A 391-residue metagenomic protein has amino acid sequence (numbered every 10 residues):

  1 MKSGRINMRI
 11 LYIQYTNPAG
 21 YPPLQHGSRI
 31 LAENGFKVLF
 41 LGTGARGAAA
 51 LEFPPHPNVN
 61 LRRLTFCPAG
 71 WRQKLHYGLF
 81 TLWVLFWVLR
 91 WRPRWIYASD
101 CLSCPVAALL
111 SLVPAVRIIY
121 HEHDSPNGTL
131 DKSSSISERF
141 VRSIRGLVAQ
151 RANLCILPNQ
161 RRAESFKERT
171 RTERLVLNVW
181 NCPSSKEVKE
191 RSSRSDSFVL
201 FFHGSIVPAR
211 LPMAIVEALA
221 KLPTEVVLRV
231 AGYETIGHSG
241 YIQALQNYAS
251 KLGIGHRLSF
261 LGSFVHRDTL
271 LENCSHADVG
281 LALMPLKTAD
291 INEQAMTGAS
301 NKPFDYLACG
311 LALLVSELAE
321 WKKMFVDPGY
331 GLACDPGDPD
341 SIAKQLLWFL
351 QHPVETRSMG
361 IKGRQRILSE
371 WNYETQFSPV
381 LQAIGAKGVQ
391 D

Functional and structural regions predicted by a protein language model:
L11-I13, I156, S192-L219, R229-V230: Conserved donor-binding/catalytic core segment of Leloir-type glycosyltransferases
Q14-A19, I30-H76, R161-K167, V176-N178 (+1 more regions): N-terminal strand-loop element at the rim of the active site of nucleotide-sugar-dependent glycosyltransferases
P22, R210, H266-N273, G280-F304 (+1 more regions): Nucleotide-sugar-dependent
R29, L82-R90, P105, L109-V113 (+4 more regions): Membrane-proximal helix-turn-helix segments that form the acceptor-binding/catalytic region of lipid-linked
G42, R142-V188, S195: Donor nucleotide-sugar binding/catalytic pocket of nucleotide-sugar-dependent glycosyltransferases
I242-N273, V279: Nucleotide-activated donor-binding/catalytic signature segment of Leloir-type glycosyltransferases, i.e., the conserved
S300, D327-P339, W348-V354: Conserved acidic donor-binding segment of nucleotide-sugar-dependent glycosyltransferases
S341, W348, E355-S369: A short, well-ordered alpha-helix in the C-terminal region of glycosyltransferases
